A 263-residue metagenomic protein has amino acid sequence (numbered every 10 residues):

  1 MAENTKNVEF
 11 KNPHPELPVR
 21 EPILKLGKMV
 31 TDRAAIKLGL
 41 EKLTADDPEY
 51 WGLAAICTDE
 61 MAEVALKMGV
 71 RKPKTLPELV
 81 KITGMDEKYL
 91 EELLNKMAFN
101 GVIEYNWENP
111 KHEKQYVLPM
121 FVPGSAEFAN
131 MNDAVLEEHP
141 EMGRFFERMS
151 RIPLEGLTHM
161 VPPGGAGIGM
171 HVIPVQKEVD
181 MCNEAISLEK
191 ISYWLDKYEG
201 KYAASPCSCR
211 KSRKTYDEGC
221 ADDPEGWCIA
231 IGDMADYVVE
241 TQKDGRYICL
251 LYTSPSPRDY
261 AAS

Functional and structural regions predicted by a protein language model:
A2-D46: Long, low-complexity, charged/polar intrinsically disordered regions in eukaryotic proteins
A55-A62: Short helix-coil-helix linker/hinge
R71-I82: Short acidic, hydrophobic short linear motifs in intrinsically disordered regions
M85-K96: Short amphipathic alpha-helical interaction segments
A98-E108: A short, conserved structural fragment
Q115, M120-M149: Short, amphipathic alpha-helical interaction segments positioned at domain boundaries
P140, F146-V238: Long, Pro/Ser/Thr-rich low-complexity/intrinsically disordered regulatory tracts in eukaryotic proteins
Y252-S263: Single conserved hydrophobic/aromatic residue that forms the stacking wall/gate of nucleotide- or nucleobase-binding
